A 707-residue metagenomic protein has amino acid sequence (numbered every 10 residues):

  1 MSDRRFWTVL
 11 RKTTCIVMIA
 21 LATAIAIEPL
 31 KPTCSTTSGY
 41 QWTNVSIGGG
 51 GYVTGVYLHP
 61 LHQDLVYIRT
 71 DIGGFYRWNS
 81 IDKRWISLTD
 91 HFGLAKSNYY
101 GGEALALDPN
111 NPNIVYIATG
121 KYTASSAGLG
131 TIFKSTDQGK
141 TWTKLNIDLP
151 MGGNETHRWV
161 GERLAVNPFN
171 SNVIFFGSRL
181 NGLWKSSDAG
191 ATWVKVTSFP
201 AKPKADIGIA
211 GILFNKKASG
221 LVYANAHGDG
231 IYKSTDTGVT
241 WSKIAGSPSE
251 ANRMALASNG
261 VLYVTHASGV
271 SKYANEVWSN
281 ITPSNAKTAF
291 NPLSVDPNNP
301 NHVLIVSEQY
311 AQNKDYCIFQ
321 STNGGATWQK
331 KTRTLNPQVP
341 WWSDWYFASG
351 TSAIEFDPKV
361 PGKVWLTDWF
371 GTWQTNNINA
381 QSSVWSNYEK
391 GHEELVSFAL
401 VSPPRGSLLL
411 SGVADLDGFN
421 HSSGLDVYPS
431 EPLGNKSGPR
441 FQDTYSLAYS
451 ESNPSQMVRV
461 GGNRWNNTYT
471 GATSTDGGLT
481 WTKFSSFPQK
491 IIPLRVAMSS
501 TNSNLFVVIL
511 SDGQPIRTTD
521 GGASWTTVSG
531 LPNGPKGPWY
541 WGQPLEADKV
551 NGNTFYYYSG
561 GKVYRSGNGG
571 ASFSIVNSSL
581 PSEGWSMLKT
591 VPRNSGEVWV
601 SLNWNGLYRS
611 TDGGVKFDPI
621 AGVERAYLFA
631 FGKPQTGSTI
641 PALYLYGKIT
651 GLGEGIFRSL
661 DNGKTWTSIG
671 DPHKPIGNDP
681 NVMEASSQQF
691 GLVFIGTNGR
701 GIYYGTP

Functional and structural regions predicted by a protein language model:
C34-G51, K83-K96, Y100, K140-N154 (+12 more regions): Trp- and S/T/G-rich repeat-edge/linker motifs of beta-rich repeat architectures
V45-G73: Beta-strand-rich domains and repeat architectures in extracellular enzymes and scaffolds, especially beta-propellers
G48-H59, F92-D108, M151-F169, F199-K217 (+12 more regions): Short coil-to-beta transitions that initiate beta-strands within beta-rich domains
H62-Y67, N111-I117, N170-F175, A218-A224 (+10 more regions): Entry beta-strands of beta-propeller and related beta-repeat scaffolds
G73-G74, K121-S126, N181-G182, D229-G230 (+10 more regions): Short glycine/acidic-enriched loop and turn motifs that connect beta-strands
R77-N79, P109, S135-T136, P168 (+14 more regions): Conserved Ser/Thr-centered positions that define the repeating blades of beta-propeller domains
G350-G362, T367-F370, R593-N594, L602-Y608 (+1 more regions): Loop/turn-rich, solvent-exposed surfaces of beta-rich toroidal or solenoidal domains
G677-P707: Blade-level signature of beta-propeller repeat domains, shared across WD40, Kelch, NHL, RCC1 and BNR/Asp-box propellers
